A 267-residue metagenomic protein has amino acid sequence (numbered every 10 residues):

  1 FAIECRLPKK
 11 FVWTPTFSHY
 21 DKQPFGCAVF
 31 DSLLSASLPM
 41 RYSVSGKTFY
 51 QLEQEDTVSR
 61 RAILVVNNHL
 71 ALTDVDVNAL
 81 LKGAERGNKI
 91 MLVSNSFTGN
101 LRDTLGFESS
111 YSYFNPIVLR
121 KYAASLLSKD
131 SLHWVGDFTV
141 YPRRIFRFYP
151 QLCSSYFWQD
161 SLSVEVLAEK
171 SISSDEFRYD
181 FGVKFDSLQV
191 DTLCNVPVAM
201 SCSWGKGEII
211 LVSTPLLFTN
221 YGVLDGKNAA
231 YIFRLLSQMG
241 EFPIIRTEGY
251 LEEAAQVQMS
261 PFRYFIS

Functional and structural regions predicted by a protein language model:
F1-Q54: Aromatic-Pro/Gly-enriched surface loop or interdomain linker that acts as a lid/target-recognition segment
T16, S32, S37, L52 (+1 more regions): Membrane-embedded catalytic interface detector for glycan/lipid assembly enzymes
T16-D21, N67-L70, N220-G222: Second-shell loop/turn segments in exported
D21-F25, L70-D74, G226: Soluble non-cytosolic domains of exported or imported proteins
S43-W134, L193: Membrane-embedded segments
S96-L188: An acidic, glycine-rich "communication" segment
S155-P261: A glycine-centered loop/beta-turn motif at secondary-structure junctions
R263-S267: N-terminal membrane-entry
